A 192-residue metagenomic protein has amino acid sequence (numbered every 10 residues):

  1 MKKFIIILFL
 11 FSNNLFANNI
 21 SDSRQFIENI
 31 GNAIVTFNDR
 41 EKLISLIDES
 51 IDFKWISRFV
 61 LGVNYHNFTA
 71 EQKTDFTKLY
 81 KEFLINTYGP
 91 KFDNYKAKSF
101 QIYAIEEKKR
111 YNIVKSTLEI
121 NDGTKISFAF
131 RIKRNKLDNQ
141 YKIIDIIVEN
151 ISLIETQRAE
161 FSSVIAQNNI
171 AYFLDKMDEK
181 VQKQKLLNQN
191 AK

Functional and structural regions predicted by a protein language model:
F4-N13: Sec-dependent N-terminal signal peptides
N13-N19: Sec/Tat signal peptide C-region and signal peptidase I cleavage site
N18, N86-A129, K183-K192: Surface-exposed, charged secondary-structure patches
N19-Y95: Early exported N-terminus immediately downstream of N-terminal targeting peptides
Y65, E82-F83, I120, N150-L153: Solvent-exposed loop/turn segments at secondary-structure junctions within structured extracellular/periplasmic domains
S127, R131-E155: Short beta-strand edge/turn micro-motifs at domain boundaries
V148-K192: Low-complexity, intrinsically disordered terminal/linker segments enriched in charged and Gly/Pro repeats
